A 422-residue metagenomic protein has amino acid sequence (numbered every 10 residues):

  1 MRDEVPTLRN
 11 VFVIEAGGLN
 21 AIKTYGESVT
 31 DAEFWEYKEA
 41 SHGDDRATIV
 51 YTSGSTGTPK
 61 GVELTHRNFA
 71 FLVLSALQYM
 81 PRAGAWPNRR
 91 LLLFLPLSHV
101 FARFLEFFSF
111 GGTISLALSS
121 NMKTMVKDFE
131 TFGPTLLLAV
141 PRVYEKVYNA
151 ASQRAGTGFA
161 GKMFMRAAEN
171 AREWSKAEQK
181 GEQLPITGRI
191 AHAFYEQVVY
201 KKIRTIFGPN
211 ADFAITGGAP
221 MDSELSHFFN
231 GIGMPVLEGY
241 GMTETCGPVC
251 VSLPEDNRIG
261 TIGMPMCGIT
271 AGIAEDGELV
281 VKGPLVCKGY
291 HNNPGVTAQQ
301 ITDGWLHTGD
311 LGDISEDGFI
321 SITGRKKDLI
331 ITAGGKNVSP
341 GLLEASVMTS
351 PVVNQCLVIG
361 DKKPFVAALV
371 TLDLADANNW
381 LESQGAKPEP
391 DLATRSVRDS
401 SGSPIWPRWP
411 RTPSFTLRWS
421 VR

Functional and structural regions predicted by a protein language model:
M1-G43, A151-K202: ANL superfamily adenylate-forming
R9-N10, D361-E382, V397-S401: Conserved loop-to-beta-strand segment in the C-terminal subdomain of adenylate-forming
A47-V73: Conserved AMP-binding A3 loop
G61, L72-Q78, K146-A151, I215 (+2 more regions): Adenylate-forming
H66, M221, H227-P235, M242-G260 (+2 more regions): Active-site loops of AMP-binding adenylate-forming
N68, Y79-S120, M125-D128, T135-A139: Conserved AMP-binding loop of ANL adenylate-forming enzymes
P265-T332: Conserved ATP-binding/catalytic segment of the ANL
V286, I301, F319-M348, A377-R395 (+1 more regions): Adenylate-forming
